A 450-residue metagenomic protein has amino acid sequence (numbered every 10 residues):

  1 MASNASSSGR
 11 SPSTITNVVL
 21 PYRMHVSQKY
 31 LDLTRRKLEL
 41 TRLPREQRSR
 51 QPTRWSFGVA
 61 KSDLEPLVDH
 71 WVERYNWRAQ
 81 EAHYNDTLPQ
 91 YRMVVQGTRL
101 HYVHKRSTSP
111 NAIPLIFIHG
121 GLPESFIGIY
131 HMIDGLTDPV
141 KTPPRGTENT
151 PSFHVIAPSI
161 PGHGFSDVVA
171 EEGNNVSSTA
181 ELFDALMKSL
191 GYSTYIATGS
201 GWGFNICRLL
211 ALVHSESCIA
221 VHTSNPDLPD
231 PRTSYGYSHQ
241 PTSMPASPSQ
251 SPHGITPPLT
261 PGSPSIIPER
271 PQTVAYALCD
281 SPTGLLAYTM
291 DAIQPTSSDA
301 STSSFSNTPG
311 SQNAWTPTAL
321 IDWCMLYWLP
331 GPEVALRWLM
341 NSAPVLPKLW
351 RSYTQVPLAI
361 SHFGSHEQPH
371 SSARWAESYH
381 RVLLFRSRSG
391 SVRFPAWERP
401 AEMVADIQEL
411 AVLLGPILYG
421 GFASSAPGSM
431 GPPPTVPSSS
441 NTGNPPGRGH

Functional and structural regions predicted by a protein language model:
R10-Y30, K37-L38, R42, P52 (+1 more regions): Alpha/beta-hydrolase
L31-R106, A319, P332-K348: Non-catalytic accessory segments flanking enzyme active sites
W77-Q80, V140-P151, I160-N174, R208 (+1 more regions): Glycine-rich "HGGG/HGxG" loop immediately N-terminal to the catalytic nucleophile of the alpha/beta-hydrolase
A112-G121: Short beta-strand element of the alpha/beta-hydrolase
L122-D134: The serine-hydrolase catalytic nucleophile loop
G135-T142, Y192-S247: Conserved hydrolase catalytic core segment
E171-S189: Alpha/beta-hydrolase active-site loop
I267-P437, N441-H450: C-terminal subdomain of alpha/beta-hydrolase-fold enzymes, centered on the catalytic histidine and its supporting
